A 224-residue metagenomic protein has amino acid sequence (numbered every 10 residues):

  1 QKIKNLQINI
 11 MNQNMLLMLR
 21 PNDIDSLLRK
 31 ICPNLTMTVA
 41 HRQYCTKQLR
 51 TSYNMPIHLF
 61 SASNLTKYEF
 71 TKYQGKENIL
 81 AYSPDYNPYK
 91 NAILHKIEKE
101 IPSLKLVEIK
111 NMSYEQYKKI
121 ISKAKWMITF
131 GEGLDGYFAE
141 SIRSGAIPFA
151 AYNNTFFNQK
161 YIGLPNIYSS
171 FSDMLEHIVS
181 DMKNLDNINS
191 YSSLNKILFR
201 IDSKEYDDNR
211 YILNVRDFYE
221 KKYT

Functional and structural regions predicted by a protein language model:
Q1, H41-K47, S113, Y152-T155: Short, polar loop motifs at secondary-structure junctions
Q1-T36, Y44: Extended catalytic core of nucleotide-activated donor transferases of GT-like folds
M11-L16, S61-N64, N153: Histidine-centered beta-alpha loop that forms part of the nucleotide-sugar donor binding/catalytic region in diverse
T38-R42, F130: Replace "coordinates the UDP/GDP/TDP-sugar" with "coordinates nucleotide-activated sugar donors
C45-S52, H58-Y117: Conserved catalytic-core segment of nucleotide-activated headgroup transferases in glycan assembly
S113-K123, R143: Short acidic alpha-helix that forms the nucleotide-activated donor recognition element in Leloir-type transferases
S122-G133: Acidic donor-binding loop of glycosyltransferase active sites
G131, G136-Y223: Catalytic binding pocket for nucleotide-activated donors in carbohydrate/polymer assembly enzymes
